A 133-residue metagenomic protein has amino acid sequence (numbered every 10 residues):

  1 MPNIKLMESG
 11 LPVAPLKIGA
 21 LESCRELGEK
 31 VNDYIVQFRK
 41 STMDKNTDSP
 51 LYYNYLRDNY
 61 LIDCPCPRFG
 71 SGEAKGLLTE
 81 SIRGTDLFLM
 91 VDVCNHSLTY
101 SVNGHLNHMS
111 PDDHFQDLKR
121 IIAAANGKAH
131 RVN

Functional and structural regions predicted by a protein language model:
M1-N133: PRPP-associated nucleotide enzymes
